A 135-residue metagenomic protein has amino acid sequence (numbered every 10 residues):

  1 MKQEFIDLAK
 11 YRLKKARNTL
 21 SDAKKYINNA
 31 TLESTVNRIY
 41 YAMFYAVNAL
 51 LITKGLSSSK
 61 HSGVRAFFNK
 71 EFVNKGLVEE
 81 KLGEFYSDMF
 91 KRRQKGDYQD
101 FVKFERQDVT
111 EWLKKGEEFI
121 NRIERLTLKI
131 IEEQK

Functional and structural regions predicted by a protein language model:
M1-K135: Terminal alpha-helical segments
